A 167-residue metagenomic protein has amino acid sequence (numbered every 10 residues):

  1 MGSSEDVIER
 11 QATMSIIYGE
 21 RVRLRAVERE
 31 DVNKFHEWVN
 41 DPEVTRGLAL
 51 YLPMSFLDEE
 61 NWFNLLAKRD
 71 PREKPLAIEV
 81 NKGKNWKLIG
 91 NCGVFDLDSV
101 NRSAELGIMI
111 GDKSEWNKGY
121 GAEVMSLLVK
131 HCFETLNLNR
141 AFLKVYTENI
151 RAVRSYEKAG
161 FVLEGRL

Functional and structural regions predicted by a protein language model:
G2-S114: GNAT-family acyltransferases
V27, H131-F133, F161: Conserved hydrophobic/aromatic "anchor" residues that stabilize well-ordered secondary structure elements
K34, E105, E123, R140 (+1 more regions): Amphipathic alpha-helical recognition patches that constitute DNA-binding helices
W86, G119, N149: Conserved G/P- and acidic residue-centered "switch" motifs that form tight phosphate/ATP-binding loops in soluble
K113, L143-V153: Conserved beta-strand-loop-alpha-helix junction that forms the acyl-donor binding cleft
N117-H131, V153-K158: Conserved acetyl-CoA-binding loop-helix of GNAT-fold acetyltransferases
E134-K144: Conserved GNAT acetyl-CoA-binding A-motif
F142-V145, V162-L167: Conserved catalytic-core motifs of GNAT/GCN5-like acyltransferases
